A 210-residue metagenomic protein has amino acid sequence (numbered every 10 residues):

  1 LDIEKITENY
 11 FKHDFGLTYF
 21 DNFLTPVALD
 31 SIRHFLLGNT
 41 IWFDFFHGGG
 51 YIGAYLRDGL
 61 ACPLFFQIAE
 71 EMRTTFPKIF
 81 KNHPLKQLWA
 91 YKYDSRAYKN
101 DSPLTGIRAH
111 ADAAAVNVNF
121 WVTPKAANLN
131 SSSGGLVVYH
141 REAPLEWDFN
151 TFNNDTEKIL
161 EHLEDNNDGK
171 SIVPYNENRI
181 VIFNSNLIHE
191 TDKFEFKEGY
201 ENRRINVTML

Functional and structural regions predicted by a protein language model:
L1-I180, N186-L210: Fe(II)/2-oxoglutarate oxygenase catalytic core
